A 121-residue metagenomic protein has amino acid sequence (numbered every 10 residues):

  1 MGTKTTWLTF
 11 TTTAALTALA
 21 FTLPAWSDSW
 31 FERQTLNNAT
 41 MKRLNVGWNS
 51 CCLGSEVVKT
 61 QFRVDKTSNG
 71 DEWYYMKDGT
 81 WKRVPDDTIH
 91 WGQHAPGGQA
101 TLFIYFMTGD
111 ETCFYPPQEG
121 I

Functional and structural regions predicted by a protein language model:
G2-T12: Bacterial N-terminal signal peptides that target proteins for export
L8, N49-S50, E111: Secreted/extracellular small peptides and ectodomain modules produced from precursors
A20-T22: N-terminal signal peptide c-region/cleavage motif recognized by signal peptidases
A25-Y74: N-terminal secretory signal peptides
R33-L36, H94-I121: C-terminal partner/receptor-binding element of secreted or periplasmic proteins
K59-R63, W81-H90, Y115-P117: Short amphipathic beta-strand/extended segments with alternating polar/hydrophobic composition
Y74-Q99: Short Fe-S-cluster ligation motifs
